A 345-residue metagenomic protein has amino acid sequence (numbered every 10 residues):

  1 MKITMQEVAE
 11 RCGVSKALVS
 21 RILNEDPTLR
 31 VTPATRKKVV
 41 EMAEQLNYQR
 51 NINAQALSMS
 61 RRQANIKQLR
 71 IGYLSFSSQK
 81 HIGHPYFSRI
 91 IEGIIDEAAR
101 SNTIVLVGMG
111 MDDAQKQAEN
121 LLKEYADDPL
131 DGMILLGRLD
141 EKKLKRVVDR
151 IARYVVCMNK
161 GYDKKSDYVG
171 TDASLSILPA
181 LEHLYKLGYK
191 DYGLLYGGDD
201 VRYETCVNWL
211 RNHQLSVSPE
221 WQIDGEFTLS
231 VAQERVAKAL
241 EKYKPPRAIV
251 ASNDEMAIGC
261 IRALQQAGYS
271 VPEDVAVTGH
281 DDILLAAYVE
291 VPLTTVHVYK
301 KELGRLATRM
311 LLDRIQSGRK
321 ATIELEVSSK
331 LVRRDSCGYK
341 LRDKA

Functional and structural regions predicted by a protein language model:
M1-R62: N-terminal helix-turn-helix DNA-binding module of bacterial transcription factors
R36, H84, S88-E92, D200-V207: Short, surface-exposed alpha-helical segments at coil->helix boundaries
R62-E182, K186, A239-E241, A345: Alpha-helical recognition/docking segments in bacterial nutrient-uptake and carbohydrate-utilization systems
A98-G110, D191-L194, V207-Q233: Short beta-strand elements in bilobed, periplasmic/extracellular small-molecule ligand-binding domains
D127-L136, D191-Y196, Q222, Y243-N253 (+1 more regions): Periplasmic-binding protein-like
D167-L194, E204, L229-K238, V298-Q316: Hydrophobic alpha-helical segments within soluble ligand-binding/sensing domains
A180-L215, P219-E220, I323-C337: An alpha-beta-alpha
Q233, A237-A345: Flexible loop/turn connectors
